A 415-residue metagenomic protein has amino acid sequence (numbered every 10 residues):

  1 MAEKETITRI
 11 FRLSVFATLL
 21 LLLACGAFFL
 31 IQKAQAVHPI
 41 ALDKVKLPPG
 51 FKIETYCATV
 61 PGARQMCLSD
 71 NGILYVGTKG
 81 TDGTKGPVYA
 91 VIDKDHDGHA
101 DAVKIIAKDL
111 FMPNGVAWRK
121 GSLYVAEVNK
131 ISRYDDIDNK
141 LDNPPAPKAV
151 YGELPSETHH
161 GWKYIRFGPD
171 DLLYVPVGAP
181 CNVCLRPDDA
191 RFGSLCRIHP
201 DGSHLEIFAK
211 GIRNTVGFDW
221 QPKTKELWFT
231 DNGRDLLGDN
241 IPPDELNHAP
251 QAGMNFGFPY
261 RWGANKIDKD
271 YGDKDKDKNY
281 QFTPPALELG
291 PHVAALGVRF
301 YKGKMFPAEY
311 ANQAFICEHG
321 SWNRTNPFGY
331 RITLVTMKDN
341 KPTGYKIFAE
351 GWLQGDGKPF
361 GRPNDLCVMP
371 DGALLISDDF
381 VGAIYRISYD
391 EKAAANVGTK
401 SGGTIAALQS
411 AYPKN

Functional and structural regions predicted by a protein language model:
A34-P49, W162, A179-V183, G193-S203 (+5 more regions): Beta-propeller domain segments
E54-K79, A294-F300, I316: Beta-strand-rich domains and repeat architectures in extracellular enzymes and scaffolds, especially beta-propellers
Y56-V60, K104-D109, V150-E157, I207-G211 (+3 more regions): Surface loop/turn motifs at the tips and blade-to-blade linkers of beta-strand repeat domains
G62, T84, D109-M112, R119 (+8 more regions): Beta-rich catalytic cores
I73-G77, S122-V125, L172-P176, E226-T230 (+3 more regions): Conserved beta-propeller blade signature
K79-G80, V128-K130, D136, G178-P180 (+4 more regions): Short loop/turn segments immediately following the C-termini of beta-strands
A102-V103, M112, A117, N129-G168 (+1 more regions): Asp-box/WD-like beta-propeller blade repeats and closely related beta-sheet repeat scaffolds
